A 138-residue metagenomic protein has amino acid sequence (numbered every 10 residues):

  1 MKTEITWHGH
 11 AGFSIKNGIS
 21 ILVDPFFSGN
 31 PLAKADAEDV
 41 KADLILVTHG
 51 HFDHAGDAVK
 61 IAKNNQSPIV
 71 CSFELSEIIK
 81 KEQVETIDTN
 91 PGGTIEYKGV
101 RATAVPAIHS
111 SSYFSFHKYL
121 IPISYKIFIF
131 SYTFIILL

Functional and structural regions predicted by a protein language model:
M1-T3, K16-I21, T94-A102: Beta-strand-turn-beta hairpins that frame and shape the catalytic cleft of phosphate-ester-processing enzymes
E4, K63-P68: Short active-site oxyanion
G9-A11, C71-E77, P91: Short, polar loop motifs at secondary-structure junctions
G12-H51, G56-K63, S111-L120: Pre-active-site segment of Zn-dependent metallo-hydrolases
I15-G18, Y97-K98, I127-F130, L138: Active-site beta-strand termini and strand-to-loop segments that position acidic
D43, S67-E74: Short internal beta-strands
P68, K80-T94: Binuclear metal-ion centers of metallo-dependent hydrolases, dominated by the metallo-beta-lactamase
A104-L138: Active-site-proximal loop/helix segment associated with metal-binding centers of metalloenzymes
